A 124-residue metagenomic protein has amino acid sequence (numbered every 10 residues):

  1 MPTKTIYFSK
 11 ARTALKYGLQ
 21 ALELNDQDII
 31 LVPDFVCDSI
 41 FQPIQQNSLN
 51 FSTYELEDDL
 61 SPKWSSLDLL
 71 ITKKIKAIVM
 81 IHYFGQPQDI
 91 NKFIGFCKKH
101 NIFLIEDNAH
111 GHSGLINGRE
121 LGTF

Functional and structural regions predicted by a protein language model:
M1-K10: N-terminal small-domain helix-loop-helix segment of the aminotransferase-like
K4, Q20-K99, F103-H112: PLP-dependent aminotransferase-like
K10-A14, V36-S39: Conserved alpha-helical elements of sugar-nucleotide-dependent glycosyltransferases
L15-L19: Short, conserved alpha-helix that lines the donor NDP-sugar binding/gating region of sugar-transfer enzymes
E106-F124: Conserved active-site segment immediately N-terminal to the catalytic lysine that forms the internal aldimine
